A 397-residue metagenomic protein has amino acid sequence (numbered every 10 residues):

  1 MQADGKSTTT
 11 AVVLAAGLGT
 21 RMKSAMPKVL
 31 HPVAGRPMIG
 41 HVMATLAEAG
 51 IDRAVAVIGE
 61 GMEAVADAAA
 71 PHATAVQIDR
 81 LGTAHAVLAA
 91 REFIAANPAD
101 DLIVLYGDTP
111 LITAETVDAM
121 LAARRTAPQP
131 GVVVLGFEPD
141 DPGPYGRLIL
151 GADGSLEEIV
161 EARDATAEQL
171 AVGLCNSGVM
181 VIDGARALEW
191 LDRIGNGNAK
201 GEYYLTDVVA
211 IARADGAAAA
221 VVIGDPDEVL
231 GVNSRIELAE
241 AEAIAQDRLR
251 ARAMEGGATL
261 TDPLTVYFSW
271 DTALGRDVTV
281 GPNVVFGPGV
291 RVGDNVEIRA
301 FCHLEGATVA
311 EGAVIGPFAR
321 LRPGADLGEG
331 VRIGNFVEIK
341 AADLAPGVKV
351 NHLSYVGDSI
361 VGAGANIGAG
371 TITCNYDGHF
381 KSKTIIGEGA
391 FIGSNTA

Functional and structural regions predicted by a protein language model:
M1-T10, P32, R36-A122: Conserved N-terminal catalytic core of the sugar/cofactor nucleotidyltransferase
A3, S7, G173-L274: Conserved alpha/beta core of the MobA/IspD/sugar-nucleotide pyrophosphorylase nucleotidyltransferase superfamily
T10-M22: A phosphate-binding catalytic loop at a beta-strand-loop-alpha-helix junction that coordinates phosphoryl groups
A15, I58, Y106, G136-F137: Short beta-strand/turn micro-motifs composed of small residues that flank or help shape donor/cofactor-binding pockets
M22-M26, D377: Conserved catalytic-core motifs of eukaryotic protein kinase domains, centered on the activation segment
M26-P32, V76, I194-G197: Short glycine-enriched, charge-decorated loop/helix-capping segments at active-site entrances that position
E63, A70, I112-A199, T206 (+1 more regions): Conserved core of the sugar-phosphate nucleotidyltransferase
T259-A397: Structural signal for interior beta-strand "rungs" in well-ordered beta-sheet cores of soluble enzyme domains
